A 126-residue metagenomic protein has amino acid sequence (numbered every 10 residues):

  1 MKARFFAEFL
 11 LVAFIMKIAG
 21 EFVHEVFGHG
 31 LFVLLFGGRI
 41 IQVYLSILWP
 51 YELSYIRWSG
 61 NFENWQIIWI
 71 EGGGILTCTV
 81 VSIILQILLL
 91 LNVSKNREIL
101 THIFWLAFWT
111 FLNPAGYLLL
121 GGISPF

Functional and structural regions predicted by a protein language model:
M1-I15, T79-L85: Active-site scaffold of zinc-dependent metalloenzymes
A13-I67: Small-residue-rich helix-interface/hinge motifs
V43, S54-F126: Metalloprotease/metallohydrolase-associated module, dominated by Zn2+-dependent proteases
